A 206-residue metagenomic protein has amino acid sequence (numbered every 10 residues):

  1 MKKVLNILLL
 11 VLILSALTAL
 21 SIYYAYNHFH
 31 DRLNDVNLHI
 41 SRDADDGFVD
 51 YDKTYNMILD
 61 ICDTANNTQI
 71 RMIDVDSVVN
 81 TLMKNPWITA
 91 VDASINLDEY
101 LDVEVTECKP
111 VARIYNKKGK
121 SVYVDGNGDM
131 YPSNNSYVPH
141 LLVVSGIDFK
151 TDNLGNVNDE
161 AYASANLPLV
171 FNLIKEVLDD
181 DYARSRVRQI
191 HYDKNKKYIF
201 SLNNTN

Functional and structural regions predicted by a protein language model:
M1-R42, G47-V49, I58-Q69, I73-K84 (+1 more regions): Charged, solvent-exposed interaction patches on well-folded alpha/beta domains that mediate macromolecular contacts
